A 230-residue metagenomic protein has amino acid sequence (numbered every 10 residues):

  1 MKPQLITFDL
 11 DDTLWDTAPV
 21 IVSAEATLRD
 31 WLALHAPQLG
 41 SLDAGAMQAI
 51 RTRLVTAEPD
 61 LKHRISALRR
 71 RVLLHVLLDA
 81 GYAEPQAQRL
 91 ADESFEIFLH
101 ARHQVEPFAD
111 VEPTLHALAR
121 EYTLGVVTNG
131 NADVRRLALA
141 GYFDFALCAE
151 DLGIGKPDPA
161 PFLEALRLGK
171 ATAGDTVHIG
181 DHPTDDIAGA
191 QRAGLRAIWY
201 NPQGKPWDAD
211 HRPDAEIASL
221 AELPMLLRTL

Functional and structural regions predicted by a protein language model:
M1-I6, A18, L34, P85-A87 (+2 more regions): Asp-based, Mg2+/Mn2+-dependent phosphohydrolase catalytic module
K2-A109: N-terminal helical cap/lid subdomain that shapes the substrate entry/recognition surface in HAD-like hydrolases
